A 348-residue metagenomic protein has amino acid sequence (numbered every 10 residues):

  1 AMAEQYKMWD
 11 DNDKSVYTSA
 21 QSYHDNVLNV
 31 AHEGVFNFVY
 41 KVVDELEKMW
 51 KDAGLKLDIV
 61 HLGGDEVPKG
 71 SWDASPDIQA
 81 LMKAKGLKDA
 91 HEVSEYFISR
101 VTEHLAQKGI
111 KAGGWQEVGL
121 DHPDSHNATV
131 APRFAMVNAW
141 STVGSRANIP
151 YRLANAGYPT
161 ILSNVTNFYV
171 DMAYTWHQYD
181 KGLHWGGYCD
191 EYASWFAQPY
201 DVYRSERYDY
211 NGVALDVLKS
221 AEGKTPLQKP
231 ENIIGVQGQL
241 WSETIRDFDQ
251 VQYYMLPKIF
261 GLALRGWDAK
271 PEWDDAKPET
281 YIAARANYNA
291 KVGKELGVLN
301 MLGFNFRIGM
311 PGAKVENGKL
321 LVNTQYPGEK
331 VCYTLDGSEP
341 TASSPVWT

Functional and structural regions predicted by a protein language model:
A1, A31, G63-D65, G113-E117 (+4 more regions): Generic beta-strand/beta-sheet core signal
M2-E33, G70-E92: Aromatic- and acidic-residue-enriched carbohydrate-binding clefts of CAZyme catalytic domains
N29-E33, N37, K88, E92-Y96 (+3 more regions): Soluble non-cytosolic domains of exported or imported proteins
N37-K48, A53-P132, M136: Gly/Pro-rich turn-and-neighbor structural signature
A106, K111, R152, D180 (+4 more regions): Domain-scale activation on soluble regions of proteins
A112, T160, V331: Hydrophobic anchor at the start of a short beta-strand that flanks the dinucleotide cofactor-binding loop
L120-R133, N138-E272, A276-N289: Conserved alpha/beta catalytic core and glycan-binding cleft of carbohydrate-active enzymes
D275-T348: Short, compositionally stereotyped local motifs that mark structural "simplifiers"
